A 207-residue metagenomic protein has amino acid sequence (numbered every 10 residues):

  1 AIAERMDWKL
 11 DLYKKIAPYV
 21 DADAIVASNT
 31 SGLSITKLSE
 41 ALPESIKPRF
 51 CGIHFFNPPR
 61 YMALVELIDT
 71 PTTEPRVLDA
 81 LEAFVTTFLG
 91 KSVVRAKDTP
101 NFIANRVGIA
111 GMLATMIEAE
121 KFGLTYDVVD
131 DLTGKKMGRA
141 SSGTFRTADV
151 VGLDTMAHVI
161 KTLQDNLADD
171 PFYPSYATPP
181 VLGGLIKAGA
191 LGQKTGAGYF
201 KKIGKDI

Functional and structural regions predicted by a protein language model:
A1-I207: N-terminal glycine-rich phosphate-binding loop for ADP-containing cofactors
